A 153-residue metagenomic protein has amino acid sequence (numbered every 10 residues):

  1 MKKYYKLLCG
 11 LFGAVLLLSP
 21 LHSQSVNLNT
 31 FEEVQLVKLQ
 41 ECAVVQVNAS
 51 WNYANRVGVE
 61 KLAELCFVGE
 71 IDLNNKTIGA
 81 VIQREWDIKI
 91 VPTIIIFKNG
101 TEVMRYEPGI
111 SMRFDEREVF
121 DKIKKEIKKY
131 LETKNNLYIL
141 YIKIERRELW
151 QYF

Functional and structural regions predicted by a protein language model:
M1-C9: Bacterial N-terminal signal peptides that target proteins for export
C9-S19: Bacterial N-terminal signal peptides
L21-Q40, K122-L140, W150: N-terminal leader/targeting and pre-domain segments
N27-F67: Local sequence-structure signature of Cys/Sec-based thiol-disulfide redox active-site neighborhoods
N75-I82: N-terminal post-signal-peptidase region of extra-cytosolic proteins
E85-I96: Structural micro-motif
I96-L137: Non-catalytic, surface beta->alpha helical segment in thiol-disulfide oxidoreductase systems
R146-R147: Basic polycationic patches enriched in arginine
